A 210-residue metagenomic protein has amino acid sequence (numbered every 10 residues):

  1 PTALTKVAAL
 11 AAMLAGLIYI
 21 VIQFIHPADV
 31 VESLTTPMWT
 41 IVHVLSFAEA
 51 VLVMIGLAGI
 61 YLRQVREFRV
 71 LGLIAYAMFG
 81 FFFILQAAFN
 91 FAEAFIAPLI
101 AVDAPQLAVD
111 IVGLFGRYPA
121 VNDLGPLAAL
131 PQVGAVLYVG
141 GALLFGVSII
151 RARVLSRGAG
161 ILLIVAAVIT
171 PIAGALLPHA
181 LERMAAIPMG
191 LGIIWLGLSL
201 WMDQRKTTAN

Functional and structural regions predicted by a protein language model:
P1-N210: Hydrophobic, aromatic-enriched alpha-helical segments typical of multi-pass transmembrane helices
